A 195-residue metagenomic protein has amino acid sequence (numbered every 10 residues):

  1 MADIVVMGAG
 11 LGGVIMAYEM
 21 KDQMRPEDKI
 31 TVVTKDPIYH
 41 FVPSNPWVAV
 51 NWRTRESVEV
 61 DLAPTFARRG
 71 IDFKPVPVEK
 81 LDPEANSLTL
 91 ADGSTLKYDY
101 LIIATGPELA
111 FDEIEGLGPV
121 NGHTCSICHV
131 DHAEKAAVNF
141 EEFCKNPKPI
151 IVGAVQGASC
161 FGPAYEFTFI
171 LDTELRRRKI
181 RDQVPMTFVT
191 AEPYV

Functional and structural regions predicted by a protein language model:
A2, R68-E166, I170-K179: FAD-binding core/adjacent interface of flavoenzyme oxidoreductases
A2-D72, G157-V195: Beta1-alpha1 glycine-rich phosphate/pyrophosphate-binding loop at the start of Rossmann-like nucleotide-binding domains
